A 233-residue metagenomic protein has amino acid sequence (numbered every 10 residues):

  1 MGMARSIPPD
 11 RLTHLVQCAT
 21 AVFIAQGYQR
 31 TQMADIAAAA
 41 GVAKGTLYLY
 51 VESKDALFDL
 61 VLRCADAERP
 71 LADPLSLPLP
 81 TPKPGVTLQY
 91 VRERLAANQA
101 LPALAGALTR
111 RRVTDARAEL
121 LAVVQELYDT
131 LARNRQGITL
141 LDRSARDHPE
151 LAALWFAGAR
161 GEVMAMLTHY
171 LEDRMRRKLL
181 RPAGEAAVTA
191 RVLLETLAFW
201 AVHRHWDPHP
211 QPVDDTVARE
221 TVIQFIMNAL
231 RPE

Functional and structural regions predicted by a protein language model:
M1-Q26, R30-V42, E52-D59: Basic, helix-initiating cap at the start of DNA-binding domains
Q17, G85-R92, R117-T139, A187 (+3 more regions): Amphipathic alpha-helical segments that line or abut small-molecule/effector binding pockets and mediate allosteric
Y28, V51, R143-H148: Short helix-capping/turn signature of helix-turn-helix
G45: Key DNA-contact positions within bacterial/archaeal DNA-binding proteins
V61-V123: Amphipathic alpha-helical linker/stalk segments
R110-D142, E150-R177: Amphipathic alpha-helical packing segments from all-alpha helical-bundle domains
I138, A153, A157, M175-I223: Hydrophobic/aromatic-rich alpha-helical bundle segments in the mid-to-C-terminal region
